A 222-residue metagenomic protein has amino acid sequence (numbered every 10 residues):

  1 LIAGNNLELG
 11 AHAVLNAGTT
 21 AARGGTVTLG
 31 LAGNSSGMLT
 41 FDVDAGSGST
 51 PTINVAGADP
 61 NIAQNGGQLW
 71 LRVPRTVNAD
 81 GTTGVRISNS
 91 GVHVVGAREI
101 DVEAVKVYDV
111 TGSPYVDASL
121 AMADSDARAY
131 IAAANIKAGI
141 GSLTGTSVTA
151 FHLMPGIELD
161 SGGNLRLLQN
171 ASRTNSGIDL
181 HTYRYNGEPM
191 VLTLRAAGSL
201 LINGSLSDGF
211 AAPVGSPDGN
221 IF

Functional and structural regions predicted by a protein language model:
L1-F222: Extracellular and secretory-pathway beta-repeat/beta-biased strand scaffolds
